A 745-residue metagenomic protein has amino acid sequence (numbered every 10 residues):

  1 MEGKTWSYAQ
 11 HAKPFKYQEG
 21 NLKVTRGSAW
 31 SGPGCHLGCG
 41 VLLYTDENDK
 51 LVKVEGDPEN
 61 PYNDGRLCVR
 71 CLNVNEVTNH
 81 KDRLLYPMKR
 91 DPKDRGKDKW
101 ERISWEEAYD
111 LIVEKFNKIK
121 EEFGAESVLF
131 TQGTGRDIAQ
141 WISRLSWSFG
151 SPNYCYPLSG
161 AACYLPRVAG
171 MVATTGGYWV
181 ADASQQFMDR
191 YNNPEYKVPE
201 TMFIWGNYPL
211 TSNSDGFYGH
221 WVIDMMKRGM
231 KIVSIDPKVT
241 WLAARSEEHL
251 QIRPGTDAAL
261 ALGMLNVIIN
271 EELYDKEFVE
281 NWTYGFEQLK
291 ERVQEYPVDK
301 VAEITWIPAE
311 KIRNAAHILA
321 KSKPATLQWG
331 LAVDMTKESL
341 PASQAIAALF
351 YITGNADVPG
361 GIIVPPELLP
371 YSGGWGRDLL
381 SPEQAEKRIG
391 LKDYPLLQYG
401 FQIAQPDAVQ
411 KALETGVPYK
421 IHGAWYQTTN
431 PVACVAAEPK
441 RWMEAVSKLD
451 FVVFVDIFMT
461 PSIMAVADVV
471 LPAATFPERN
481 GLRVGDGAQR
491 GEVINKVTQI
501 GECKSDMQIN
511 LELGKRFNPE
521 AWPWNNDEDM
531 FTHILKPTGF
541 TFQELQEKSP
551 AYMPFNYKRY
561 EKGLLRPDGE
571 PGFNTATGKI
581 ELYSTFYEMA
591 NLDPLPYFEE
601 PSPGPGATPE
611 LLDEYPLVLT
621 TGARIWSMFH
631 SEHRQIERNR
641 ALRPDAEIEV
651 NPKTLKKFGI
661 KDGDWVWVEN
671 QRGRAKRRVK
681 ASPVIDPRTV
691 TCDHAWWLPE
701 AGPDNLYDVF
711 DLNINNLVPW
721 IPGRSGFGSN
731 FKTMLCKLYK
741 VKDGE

Functional and structural regions predicted by a protein language model:
M1-E271, P308, Q427, L513-K515 (+2 more regions): N-terminal export/assembly segments and adjacent metallocofactor-ligating motifs of anaerobic energy-metabolism
M1-Y8, D506-P550, Q635-E649, K653-E745: Long, contiguous, secondary-structure-rich segments that constitute the structural scaffold of globular domains
V52, D275-K276, I312, T326-L327 (+10 more regions): Acidic/polar loop patches that form or flank catalytic/metal-binding clefts of enzymes that bind anionic ligands
R90-E107, E121, N266, E271-A309 (+5 more regions): N-terminal leader/propeptide and maturation segments of large enzyme subunits in energy/redox metabolism and hydrolases
S143-I223, R228-I235, A258-L262, A348-A465 (+2 more regions): Extended redox/cofactor-interaction regions of prokaryotic respiratory oxidoreductases
N193, P477-Q499, G514: Glycine/threonine-rich phosphate-binding loop and adjacent beta-strand/alpha-helix elements that clamp
A244-I252, P472, Q489-I500: Short beta-alpha connecting loops at secondary-structure transitions that line or flank enzyme active sites
M264, Y284-Q405: Active-site phosphate/pyrophosphate-binding segments
